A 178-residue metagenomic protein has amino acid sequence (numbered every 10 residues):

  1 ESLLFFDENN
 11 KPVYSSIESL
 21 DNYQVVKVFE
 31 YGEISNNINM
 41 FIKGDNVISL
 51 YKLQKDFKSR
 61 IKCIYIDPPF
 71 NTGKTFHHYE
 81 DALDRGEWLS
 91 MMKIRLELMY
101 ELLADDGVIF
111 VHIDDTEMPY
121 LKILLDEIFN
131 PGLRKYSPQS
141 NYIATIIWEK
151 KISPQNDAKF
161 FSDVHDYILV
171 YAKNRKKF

Functional and structural regions predicted by a protein language model:
E1-C63, T72-G86, I94, R134: DnaQ-like (DEDDh/DEDDy) 3′-5′ exonuclease domain used for proofreading and 3′-end trimming on nucleic acids
I38-M40, R60-Y65, D106-F110, M118 (+3 more regions): Beta-sheet entry/capping signal
K43-D45, Y65-P68, K74, V111-D115 (+2 more regions): Glycine-rich, histidine-containing beta strand-loop boundary motifs that form or position
K52-L53, Y120-L124, N156-D157: A short acidic (Asp/Glu
F70-N71, D115-M118, K151-S153, N174-K177: Conserved nucleotide-binding/hydrolysis micro-motifs of P-loop NTPases
R85-I147: Conserved Class I SAM-dependent methyltransferase catalytic core
S153-F178: Flexible, glycine-/basic-rich loop-and-beta segments that form/coincide with the SAM-dependent methyltransferase
